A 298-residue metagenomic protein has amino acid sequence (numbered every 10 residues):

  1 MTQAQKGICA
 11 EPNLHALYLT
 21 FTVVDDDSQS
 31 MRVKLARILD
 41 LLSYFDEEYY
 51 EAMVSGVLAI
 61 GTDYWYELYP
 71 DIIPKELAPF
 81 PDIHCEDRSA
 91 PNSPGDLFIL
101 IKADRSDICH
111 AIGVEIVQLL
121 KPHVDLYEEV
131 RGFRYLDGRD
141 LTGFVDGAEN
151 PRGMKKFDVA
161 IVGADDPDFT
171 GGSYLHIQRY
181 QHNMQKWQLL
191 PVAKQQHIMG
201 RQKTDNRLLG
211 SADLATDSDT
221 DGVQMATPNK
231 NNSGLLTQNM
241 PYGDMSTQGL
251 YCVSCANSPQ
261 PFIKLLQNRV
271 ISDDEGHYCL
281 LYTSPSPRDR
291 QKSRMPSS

Functional and structural regions predicted by a protein language model:
M1-S89, D96: An N-terminus-focused feature that recognizes amino-terminal "leader" regions
L14-F21, P91-K102, G171-H176, T247-Y251: Glycine-rich, often proline-containing surface loops adjacent to acidic residues and nearby aromatics that form
D25-S28, R88-D168, C255-F262, V270-I271 (+1 more regions): Hydrophobic, ordered structural segments
E47-S55, Y127-R131, H277-L281: Flexible, glycine/charged-enriched surface loops at secondary-structure junctions
Y135-N239: Aromatic/basic-lined ligand-recognition segments that form π-stacking hydrophobic pockets flanked by Lys/Arg to engage
R207-C279: Extended, compositionally biased non-globular segments
Y282-D289: Conserved small/polar residues in nucleotide/adenosyl-binding loops
S293-S298: Hydrophobic alpha-helical segments, chiefly the membrane-spanning helices and signal/signal-anchor peptides
